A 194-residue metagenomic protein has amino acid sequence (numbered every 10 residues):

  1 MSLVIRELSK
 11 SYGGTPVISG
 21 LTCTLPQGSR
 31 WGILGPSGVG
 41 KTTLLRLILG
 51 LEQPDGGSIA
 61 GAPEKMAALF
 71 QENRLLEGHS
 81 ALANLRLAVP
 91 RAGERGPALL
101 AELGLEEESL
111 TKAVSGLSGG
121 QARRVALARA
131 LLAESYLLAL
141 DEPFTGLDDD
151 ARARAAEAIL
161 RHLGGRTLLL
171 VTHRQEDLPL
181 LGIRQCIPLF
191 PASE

Functional and structural regions predicted by a protein language model:
L3, I18-G20: Conserved structural motif at the start of ABC-family nucleotide-binding domains
L49: Helix-to-loop junction immediately C-terminal to a conserved catalytic motif
G78-R91, R95: Q-loop/switch helix immediately C-terminal to the Walker
G93-S109: Conserved ABC ATPase "signature" region
A113, E142-P143: Walker B catalytic motif
A113-L117, Q121: Conserved ABC ATPase signature
L127: Hydrophobic anchor residue at the start of the ABC signature
